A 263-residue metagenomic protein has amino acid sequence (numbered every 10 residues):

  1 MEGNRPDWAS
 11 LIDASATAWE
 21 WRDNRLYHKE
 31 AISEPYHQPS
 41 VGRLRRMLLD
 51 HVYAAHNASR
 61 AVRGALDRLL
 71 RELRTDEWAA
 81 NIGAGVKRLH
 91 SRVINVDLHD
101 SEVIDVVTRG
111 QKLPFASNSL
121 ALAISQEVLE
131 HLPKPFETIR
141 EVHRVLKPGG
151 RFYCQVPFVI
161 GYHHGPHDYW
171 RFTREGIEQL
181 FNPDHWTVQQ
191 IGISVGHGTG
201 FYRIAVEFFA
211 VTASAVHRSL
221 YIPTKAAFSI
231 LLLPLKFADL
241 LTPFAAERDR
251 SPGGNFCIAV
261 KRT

Functional and structural regions predicted by a protein language model:
E2-N118, L122-Q126, R250-F256, V260-T263: Conserved N-terminal segment of class I S-adenosyl-L-methionine
L89-H90, P133, Y162: Glycine/Thr-rich phosphate-binding loops of Rossmann-like dinucleotide-binding domains
I94, G110, L122, H143-R144 (+2 more regions): Residues in and immediately flanking transmembrane alpha helices
P114-A116, P133, T173: GHKL-family ATP-binding catalytic core of two-component histidine kinases
L120, K134-E137: Residue-level recognition of oxygen-bearing side chains
E127-H131: Short catalytic micro-motifs in class I SAM-dependent methyltransferases
F136-E137, E141, K147, R151-R262: S-adenosyl-L-methionine-dependent methyltransferase catalytic module, highlighting the catalytic core
